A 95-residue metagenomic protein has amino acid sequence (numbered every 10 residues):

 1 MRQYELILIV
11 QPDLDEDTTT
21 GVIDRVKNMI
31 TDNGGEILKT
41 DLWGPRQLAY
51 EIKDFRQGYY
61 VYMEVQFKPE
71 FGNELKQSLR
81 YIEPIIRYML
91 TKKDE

Functional and structural regions predicted by a protein language model:
R2-E95: Structured, basic alpha/beta domains of bacterial-type, RNA-associated proteins
